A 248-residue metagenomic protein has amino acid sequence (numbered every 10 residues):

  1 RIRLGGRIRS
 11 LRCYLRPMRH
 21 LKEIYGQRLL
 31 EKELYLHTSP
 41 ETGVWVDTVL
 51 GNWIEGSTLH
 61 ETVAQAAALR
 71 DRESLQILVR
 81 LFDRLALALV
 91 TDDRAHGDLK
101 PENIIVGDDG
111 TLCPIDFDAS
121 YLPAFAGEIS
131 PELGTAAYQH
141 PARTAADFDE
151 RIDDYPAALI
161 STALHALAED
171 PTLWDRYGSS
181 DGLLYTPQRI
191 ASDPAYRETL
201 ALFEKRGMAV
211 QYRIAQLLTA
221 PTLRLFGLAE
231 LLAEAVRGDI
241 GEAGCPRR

Functional and structural regions predicted by a protein language model:
R1-L30: ATP-binding glycine-rich loop module of kinase domains
G26-S74: Conserved structural core of kinase catalytic domains
E73-L85: Conserved alphaE helix
A86-E102, V106: Catalytic-loop of the protein kinase fold
N103-I115: Conserved protein kinase catalytic/activation segment
D116-Y121: Activation of the activation-loop gatekeeper triad in protein kinase-fold domains
E128-A142: Conserved activation segment of eukaryotic-like protein kinases, specifically the C-terminal portion of the activation
A166-R247: Helical subdomain adjoining the active site within ATP-dependent kinase catalytic cores
